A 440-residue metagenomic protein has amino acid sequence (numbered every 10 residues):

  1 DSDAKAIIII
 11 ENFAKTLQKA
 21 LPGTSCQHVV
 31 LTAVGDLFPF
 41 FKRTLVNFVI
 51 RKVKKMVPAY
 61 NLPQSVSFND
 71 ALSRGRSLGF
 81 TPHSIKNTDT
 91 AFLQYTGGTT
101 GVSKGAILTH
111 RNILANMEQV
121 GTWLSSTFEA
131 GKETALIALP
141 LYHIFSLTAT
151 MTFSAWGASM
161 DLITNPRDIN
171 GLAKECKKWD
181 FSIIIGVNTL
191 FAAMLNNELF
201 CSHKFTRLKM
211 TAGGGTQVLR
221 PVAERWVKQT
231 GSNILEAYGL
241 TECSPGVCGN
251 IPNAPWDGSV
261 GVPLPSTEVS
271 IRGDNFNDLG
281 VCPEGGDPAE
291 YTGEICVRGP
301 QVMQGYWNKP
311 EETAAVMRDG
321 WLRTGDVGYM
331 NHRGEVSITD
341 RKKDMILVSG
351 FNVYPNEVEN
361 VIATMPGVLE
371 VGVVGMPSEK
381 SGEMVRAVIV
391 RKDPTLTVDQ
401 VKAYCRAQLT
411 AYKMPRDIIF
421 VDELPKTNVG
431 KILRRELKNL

Functional and structural regions predicted by a protein language model:
D1, E11-T16, A158-W179, V353-V358 (+1 more regions): ATP-dependent adenylate-forming carboxylate-activation enzymes
D1-D70, K392-P394, I419: Structural core segment of the AMP-binding/adenylate-forming
I7-F13, I184, G299, Q304-G305 (+5 more regions): AMP-binding/adenylate-forming catalytic core of the ANL superfamily
T44-F48, F181-I185, L195-W256, E268 (+1 more regions): Gly/Ser/Thr-rich phosphate-binding loop
G75-T88, L93-L136, T148, A158 (+1 more regions): Conserved adenylate-forming
S103-G105, N116-T122, A149, A173 (+9 more regions): Adenylate-forming
L114-T134, Y142-I183, N197: Conserved AMP-binding/adenylation subdomain of ANL enzymes
V262-S266, D274-A315, V353: Conserved ATP/PPi-binding loop(s) of AMP-dependent carboxylate-activating enzymes
